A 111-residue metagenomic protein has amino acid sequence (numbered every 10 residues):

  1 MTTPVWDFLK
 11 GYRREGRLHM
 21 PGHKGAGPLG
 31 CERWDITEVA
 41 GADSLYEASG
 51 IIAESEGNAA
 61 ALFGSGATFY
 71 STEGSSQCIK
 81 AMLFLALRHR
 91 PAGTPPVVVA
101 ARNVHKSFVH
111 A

Functional and structural regions predicted by a protein language model:
M1-D35: N-terminal glycine-rich, Lys/His-bearing helix-loop that initiates the first secondary-structure elements of many
P4, F8, G57-N58, A81: Alpha-helical scaffold segments in soluble metabolic enzymes
R13-G16, F63, R90: Structural signal for hydrophobic packing residues in well-ordered secondary-structure cores of soluble enzyme domains
M20, G57-A61, H110: Surface-exposed charge patches
E32-Q77, R102-N103: Conserved N-terminal alpha-helix of the aminotransferase class I/II PLP-enzyme fold
A40-D43, P91-P95: A short, structure-level motif marking secondary-structure boundaries and short turns
A67-T94, K106-H110: Conserved beta-loop-alpha segment that forms the PLP phosphate-binding cup at the N-terminus of a helix
V97-V99: Conserved beta-strand elements of the Class I
